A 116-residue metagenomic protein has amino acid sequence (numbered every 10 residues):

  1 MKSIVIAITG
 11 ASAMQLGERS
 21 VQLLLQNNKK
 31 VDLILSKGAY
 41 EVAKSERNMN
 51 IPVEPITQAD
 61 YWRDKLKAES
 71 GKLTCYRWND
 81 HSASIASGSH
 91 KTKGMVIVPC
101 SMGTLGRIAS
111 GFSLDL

Functional and structural regions predicted by a protein language model:
K2-D115: A cross-family phosphate/adenosyl-ligand binding-site feature
